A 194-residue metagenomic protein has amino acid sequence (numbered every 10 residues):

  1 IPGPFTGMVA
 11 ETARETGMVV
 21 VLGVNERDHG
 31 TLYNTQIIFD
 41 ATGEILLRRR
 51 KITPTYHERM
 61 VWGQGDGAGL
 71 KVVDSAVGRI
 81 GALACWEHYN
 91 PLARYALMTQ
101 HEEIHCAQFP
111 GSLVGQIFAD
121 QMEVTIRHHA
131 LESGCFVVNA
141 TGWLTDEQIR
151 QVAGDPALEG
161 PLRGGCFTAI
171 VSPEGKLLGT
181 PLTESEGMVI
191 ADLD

Functional and structural regions predicted by a protein language model:
P2-V19, R79, C85-V189: CN hydrolase (nitrilase-like) catalytic-core segments centered on the catalytic cysteine and neighboring Lys/Glu
L22-V24, T35-I38, K71, T168-I170 (+1 more regions): Short beta-strand scaffold segments in enzyme catalytic cores
R27-H29: Short glycine/acidic-enriched loop and turn motifs that connect beta-strands
T35, R48-R50, V72, G78-E87 (+1 more regions): Active-site-proximal beta-strand elements of phosphoester/diester hydrolases
A41-T42, A76, P173: Short, ordered coil/turn segments that flank beta-strands lining enzyme active or ligand-binding pockets
T42, R48-R49, P181: Short hydrophobic alpha-helix segments
K51-Q64, S185-D194: A short, polar/charged loop-to-alpha-helix boundary motif
T55-K71, H88-L92: Active-site glycine-rich loop that binds ribose-phosphate moieties when present
